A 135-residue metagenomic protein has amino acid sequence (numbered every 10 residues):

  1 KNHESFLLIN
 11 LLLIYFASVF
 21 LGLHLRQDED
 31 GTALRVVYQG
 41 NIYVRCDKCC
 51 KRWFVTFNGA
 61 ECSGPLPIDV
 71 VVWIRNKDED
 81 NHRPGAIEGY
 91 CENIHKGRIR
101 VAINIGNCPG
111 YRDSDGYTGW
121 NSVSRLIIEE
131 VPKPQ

Functional and structural regions predicted by a protein language model:
K1-Q135: Extracellular jelly-roll beta-sandwich "head" domains, especially the C-terminal globular C1q domain
